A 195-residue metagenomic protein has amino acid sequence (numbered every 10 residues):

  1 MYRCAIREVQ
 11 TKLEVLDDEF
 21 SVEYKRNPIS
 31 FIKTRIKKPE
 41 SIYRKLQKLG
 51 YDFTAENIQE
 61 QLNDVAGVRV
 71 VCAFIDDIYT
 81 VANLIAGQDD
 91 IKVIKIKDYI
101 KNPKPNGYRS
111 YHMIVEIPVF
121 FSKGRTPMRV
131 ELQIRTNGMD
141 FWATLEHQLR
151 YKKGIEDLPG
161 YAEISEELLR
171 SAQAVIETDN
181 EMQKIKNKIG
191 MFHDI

Functional and structural regions predicted by a protein language model:
M1-L62, I176, K186-I195: Charge-rich, low-complexity segments
G50, T54-A55, G67, I78-Y79: Accessory alpha/beta interaction modules
Q59, C72-M182: Long beta-strand-rich cores associated with HINT superfamily self-processing modules
V65-C72: Terminal, regulation- and interaction-focused segments at domain boundaries
